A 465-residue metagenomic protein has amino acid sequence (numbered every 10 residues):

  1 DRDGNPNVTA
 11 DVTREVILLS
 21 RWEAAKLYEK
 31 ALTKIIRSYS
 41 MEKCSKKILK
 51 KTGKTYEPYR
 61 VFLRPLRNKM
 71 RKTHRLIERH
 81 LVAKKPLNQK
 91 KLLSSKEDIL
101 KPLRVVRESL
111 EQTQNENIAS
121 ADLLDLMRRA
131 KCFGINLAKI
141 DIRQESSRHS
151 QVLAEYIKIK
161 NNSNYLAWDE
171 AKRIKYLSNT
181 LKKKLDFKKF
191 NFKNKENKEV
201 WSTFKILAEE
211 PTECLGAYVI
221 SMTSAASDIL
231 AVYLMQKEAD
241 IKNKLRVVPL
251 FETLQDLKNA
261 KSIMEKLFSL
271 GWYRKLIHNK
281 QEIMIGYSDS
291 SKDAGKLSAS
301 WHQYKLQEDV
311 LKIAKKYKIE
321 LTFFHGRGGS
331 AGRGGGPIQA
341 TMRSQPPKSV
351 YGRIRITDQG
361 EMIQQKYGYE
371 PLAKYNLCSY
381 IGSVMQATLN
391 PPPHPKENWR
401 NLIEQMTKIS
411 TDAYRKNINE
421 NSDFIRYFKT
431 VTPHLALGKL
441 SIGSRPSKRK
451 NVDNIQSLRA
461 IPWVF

Functional and structural regions predicted by a protein language model:
D1-I17, L110, N117-S147, V152 (+1 more regions): Amphipathic alpha-helical packing elements
D1-I35, I442-F465: His/Asp/Glu-rich acidic catalytic environments and adjacent acidic regulatory segments
V8-R37, K237-I409: Catalytic or ion-translocation cores adjacent to nucleophile or general acid/base/metal-coordination motifs in diverse
R37-E209: Extended, charge-enriched "interface" segments that sit outside catalytic cores
E108, P211-A217, I241-R246, E320: Short, surface-exposed connector motifs at secondary-structure boundaries
N136, D141-R143, R148-S150, K160-K189 (+8 more regions): Acidic, glycine-enriched catalytic cores built around paired aspartates
I142-S146, F192, A217-A225, V247-D256 (+1 more regions): Conserved short loop/turn motifs at secondary-structure junctions
